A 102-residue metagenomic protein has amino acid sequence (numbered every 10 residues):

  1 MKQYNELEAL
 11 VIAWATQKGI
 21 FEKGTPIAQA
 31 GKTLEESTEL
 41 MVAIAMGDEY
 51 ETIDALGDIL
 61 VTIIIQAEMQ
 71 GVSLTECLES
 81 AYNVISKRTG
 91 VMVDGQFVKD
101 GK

Functional and structural regions predicted by a protein language model:
M1-L56, L60-K102: Flexible "arm" and connector segments at domain edges
